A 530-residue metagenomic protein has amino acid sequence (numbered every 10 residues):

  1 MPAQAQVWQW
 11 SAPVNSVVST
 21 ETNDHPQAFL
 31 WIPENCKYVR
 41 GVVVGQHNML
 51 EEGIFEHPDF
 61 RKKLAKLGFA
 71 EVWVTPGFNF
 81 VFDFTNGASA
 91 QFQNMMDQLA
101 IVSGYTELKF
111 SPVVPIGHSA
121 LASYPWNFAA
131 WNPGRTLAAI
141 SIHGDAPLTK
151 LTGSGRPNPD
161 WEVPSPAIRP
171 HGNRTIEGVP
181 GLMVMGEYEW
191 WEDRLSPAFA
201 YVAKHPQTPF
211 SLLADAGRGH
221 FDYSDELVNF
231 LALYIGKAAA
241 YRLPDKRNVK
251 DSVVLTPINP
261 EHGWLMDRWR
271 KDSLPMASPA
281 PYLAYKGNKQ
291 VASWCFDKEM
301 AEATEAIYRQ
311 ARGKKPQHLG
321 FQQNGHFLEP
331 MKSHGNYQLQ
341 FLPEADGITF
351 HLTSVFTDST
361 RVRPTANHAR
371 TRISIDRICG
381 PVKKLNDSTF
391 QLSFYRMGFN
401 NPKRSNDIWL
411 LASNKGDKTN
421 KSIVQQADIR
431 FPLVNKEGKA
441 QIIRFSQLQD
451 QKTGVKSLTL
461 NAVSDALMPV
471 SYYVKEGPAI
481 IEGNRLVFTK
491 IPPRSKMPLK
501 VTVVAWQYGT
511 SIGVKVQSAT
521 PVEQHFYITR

Functional and structural regions predicted by a protein language model:
A3-V42, V113-N132, T136, I140 (+6 more regions): A domain-start/cap signature at the N-terminus of enzymes
T22-N23, N35-V39, K62-L67, T106-K109 (+4 more regions): Extracellular/periplasmic catalytic domains that process cell-envelope and extracellular macromolecules
V42-Q46, A70-T75, P112-G117, L137-H143 (+2 more regions): Structural recognition of the beta-strand scaffold that forms the well-ordered cores of secreted hydrolase catalytic
V42-Q98: Active-site machinery of serine-nucleophile hydrolases
D83-E107, V113-P115, N127: Alpha/beta-hydrolase active-site loop
A138-A232: The feature captures the conserved acid-bearing segment of alpha/beta-hydrolase catalytic domains
A216-T353: Alpha/beta-hydrolase-fold serine-hydrolase catalytic core, especially in secreted/extracellular enzymes
K314-R530: Solvent-exposed beta-strand/loop surfaces, strongest in extracytoplasmic domains of secreted and cell-surface proteins
